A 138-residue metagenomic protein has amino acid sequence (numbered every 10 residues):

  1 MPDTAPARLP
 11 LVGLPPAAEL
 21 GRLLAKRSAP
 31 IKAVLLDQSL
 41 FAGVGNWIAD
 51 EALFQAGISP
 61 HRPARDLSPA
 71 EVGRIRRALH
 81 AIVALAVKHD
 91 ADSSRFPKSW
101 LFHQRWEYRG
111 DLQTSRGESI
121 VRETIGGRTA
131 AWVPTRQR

Functional and structural regions predicted by a protein language model:
M1-Q55, I75, G126, V133-P134: Phosphate/anion-contacting hairpin/loop surfaces
D3, D37, D50, D66 (+2 more regions): Acidic-enriched, low-complexity/disordered segments with a strong bias for Aspartate over Glutamate
A25-A29, D50, F54-V87: Accessory alpha-helical DNA-binding modules that contact the DNA backbone or grooves
V34, H61-R65, P97-W100: Short, local alpha-helical segments
V83-R138: C-terminal accessory segment of soluble enzyme catalytic cores
